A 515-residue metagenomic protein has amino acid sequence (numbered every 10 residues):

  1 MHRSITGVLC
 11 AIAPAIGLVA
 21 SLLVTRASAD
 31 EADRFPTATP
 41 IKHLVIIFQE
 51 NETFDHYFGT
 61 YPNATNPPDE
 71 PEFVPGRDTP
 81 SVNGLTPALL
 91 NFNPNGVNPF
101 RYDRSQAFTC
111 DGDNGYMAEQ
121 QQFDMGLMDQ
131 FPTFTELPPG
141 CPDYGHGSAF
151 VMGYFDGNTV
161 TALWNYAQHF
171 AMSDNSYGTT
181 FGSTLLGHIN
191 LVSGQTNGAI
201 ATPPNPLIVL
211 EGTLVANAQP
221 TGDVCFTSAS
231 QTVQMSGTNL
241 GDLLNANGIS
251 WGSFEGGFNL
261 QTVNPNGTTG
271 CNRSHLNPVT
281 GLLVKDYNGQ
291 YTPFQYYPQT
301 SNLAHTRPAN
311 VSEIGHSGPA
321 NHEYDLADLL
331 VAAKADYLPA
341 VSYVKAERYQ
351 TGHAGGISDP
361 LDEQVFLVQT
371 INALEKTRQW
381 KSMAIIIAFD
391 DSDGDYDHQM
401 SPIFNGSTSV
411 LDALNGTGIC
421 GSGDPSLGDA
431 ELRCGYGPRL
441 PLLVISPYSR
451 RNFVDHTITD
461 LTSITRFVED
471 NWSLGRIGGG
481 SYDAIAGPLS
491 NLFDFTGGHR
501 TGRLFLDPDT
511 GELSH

Functional and structural regions predicted by a protein language model:
M1-A13: Bacterial N-terminal signal peptides that target proteins for export
C10-L22: Bacterial N-terminal signal peptides
A27-H515: N-terminal pro-sequences and low-complexity stem/linker regions of secreted or lumenal proteins
